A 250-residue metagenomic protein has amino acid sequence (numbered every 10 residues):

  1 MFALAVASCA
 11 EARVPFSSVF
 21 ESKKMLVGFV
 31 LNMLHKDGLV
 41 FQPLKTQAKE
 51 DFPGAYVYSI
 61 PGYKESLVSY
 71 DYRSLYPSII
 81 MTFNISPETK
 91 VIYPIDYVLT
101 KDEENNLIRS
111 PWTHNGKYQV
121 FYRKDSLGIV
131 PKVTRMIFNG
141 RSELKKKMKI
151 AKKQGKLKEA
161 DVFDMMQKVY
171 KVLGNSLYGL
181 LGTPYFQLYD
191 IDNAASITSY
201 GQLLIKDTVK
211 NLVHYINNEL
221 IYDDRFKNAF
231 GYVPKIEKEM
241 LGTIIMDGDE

Functional and structural regions predicted by a protein language model:
M1-P87, E159-N211, Y215-K235, I245-E250: Common nucleic-acid-contacting/processivity interface regions adjacent to the catalytic cores of nucleic-acid enzymes
L31, E104-N105, R141, T243: Intrinsically disordered, low-complexity regions
S86-M136: Charge-dense polyanion-binding interfaces
E103-N106, K146-Q154, N217, D224-N228: Polar/charged alpha-helical tracts
N106-W112, V233, G242-I244: Substrate-binding beta-hairpin/strand module that engages nucleic acids
H114-F186: Active-site cores of enzymes that catalyze phosphoryl transfer or operate on phosphate-rich substrates
F138, E143-K145, K152, L204-N211 (+1 more regions): Conserved core architecture of multi-subunit DNA-directed RNA polymerases
E239: Catalytic residues for metal-mediated phosphoryl-transfer on nucleic acids/nucleotides
